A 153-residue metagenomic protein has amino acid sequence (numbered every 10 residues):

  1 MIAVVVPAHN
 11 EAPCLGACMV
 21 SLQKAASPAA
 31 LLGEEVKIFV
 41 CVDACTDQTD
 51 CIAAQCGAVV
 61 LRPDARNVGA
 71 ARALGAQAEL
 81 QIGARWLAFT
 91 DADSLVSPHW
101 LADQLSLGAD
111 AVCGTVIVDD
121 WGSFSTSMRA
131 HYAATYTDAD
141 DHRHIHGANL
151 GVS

Functional and structural regions predicted by a protein language model:
M1-V6, L15, L22, E35-V40: Hydrophobic targeting segments
E11-A30: Short, well-formed alpha-helical segments that are part of the catalytic scaffolds of diverse glycosyltransferases
F39-D50: A conserved acidic beta->alpha catalytic loop
Q48, T90-S106: Acidic donor-binding/catalytic loop of UDP-sugar-dependent glycosyltransferases, especially processive GT2
D50-I82: Conserved donor nucleotide-binding strand/loop of the catalytic core
L87: Short aromatic/hydrophobic "clamp" motif used to bind/position activated sugar donors
V112-T126: Short beta-strand-to-loop element that shapes/binds the nucleotide-sugar donor at the catalytic cleft/hinge
V118-D119, A133-G151: A recurrent flexible, glycine/aromatic-enriched loop bordering the glycosyltransferase active site that acts as
